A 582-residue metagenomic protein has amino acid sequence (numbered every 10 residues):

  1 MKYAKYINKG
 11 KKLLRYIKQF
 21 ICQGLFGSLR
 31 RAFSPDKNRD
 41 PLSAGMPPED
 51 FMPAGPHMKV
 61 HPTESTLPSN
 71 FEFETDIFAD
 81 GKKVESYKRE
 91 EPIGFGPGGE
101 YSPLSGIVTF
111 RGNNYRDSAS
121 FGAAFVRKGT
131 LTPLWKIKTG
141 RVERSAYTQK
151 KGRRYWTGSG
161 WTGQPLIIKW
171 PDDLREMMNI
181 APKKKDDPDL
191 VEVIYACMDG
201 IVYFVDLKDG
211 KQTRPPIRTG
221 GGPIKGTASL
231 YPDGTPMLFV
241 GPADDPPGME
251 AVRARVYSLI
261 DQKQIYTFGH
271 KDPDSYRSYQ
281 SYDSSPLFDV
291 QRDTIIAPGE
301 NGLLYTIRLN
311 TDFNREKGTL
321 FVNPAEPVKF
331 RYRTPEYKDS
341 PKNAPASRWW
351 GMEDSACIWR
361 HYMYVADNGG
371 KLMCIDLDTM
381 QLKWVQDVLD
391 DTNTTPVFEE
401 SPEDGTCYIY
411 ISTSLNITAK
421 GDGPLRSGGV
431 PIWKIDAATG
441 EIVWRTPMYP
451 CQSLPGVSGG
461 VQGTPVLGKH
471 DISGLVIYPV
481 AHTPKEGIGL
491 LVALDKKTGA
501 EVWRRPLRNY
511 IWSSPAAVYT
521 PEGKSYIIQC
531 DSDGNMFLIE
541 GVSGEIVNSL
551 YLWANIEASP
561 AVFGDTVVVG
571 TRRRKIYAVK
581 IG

Functional and structural regions predicted by a protein language model:
M1-A4: PEST-like, low-complexity acidic/proline-rich intrinsically disordered segments, predominantly at protein N-termini
I7-R15, Q19-Q23, G27-G96, D117-W161 (+3 more regions): Extracytoplasmic/lumenal domain signature
E100-G122: An edge-strand/N-cap motif at the start of beta-rich repeat modules
